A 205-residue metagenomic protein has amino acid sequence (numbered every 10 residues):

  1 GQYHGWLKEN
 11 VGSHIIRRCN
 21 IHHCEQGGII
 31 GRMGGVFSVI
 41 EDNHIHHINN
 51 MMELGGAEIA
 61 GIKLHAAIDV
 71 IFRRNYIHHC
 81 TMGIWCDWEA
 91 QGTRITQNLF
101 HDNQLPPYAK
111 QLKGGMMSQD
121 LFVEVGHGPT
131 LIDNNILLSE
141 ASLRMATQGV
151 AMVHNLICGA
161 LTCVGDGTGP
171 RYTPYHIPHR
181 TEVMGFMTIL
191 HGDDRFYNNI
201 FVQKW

Functional and structural regions predicted by a protein language model:
G1-W205: Glycine- and acidic/polar-rich repeat regions and solenoidal domains
